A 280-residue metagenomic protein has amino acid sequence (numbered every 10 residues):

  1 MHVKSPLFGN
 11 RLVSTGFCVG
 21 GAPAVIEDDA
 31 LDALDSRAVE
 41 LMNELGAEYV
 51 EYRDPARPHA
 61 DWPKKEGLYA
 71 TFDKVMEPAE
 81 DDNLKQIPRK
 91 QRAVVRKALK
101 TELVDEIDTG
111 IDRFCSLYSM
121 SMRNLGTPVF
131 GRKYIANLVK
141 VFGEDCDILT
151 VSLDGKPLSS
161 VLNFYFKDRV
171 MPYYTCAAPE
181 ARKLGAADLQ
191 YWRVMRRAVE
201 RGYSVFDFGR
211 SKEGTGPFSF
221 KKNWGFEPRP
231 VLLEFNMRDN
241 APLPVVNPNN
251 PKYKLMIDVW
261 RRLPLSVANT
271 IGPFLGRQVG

Functional and structural regions predicted by a protein language model:
M1-G9, R53-K183, M195-R197: A conserved beta-strand-loop-helix scaffold within acyl/acetyltransferase catalytic domains
H2-L7, V13, C18, D32-E40 (+1 more regions): Aromatic (often tryptophan-rich) hydrophobic motifs at membrane interfaces
V13-P55: A gly/proline- and charged-residue-enriched helix-loop-helix capping module
T15, K85-V94, N247-K254: Short intrinsically disordered coil segments
P23, I87, E234: Short clusters of hydrophobic/aromatic residues that line enzyme substrate/ligand-binding pockets
A56-D82, S204-G280: Active-site/acyl-donor-binding loops of N-acyltransferases
